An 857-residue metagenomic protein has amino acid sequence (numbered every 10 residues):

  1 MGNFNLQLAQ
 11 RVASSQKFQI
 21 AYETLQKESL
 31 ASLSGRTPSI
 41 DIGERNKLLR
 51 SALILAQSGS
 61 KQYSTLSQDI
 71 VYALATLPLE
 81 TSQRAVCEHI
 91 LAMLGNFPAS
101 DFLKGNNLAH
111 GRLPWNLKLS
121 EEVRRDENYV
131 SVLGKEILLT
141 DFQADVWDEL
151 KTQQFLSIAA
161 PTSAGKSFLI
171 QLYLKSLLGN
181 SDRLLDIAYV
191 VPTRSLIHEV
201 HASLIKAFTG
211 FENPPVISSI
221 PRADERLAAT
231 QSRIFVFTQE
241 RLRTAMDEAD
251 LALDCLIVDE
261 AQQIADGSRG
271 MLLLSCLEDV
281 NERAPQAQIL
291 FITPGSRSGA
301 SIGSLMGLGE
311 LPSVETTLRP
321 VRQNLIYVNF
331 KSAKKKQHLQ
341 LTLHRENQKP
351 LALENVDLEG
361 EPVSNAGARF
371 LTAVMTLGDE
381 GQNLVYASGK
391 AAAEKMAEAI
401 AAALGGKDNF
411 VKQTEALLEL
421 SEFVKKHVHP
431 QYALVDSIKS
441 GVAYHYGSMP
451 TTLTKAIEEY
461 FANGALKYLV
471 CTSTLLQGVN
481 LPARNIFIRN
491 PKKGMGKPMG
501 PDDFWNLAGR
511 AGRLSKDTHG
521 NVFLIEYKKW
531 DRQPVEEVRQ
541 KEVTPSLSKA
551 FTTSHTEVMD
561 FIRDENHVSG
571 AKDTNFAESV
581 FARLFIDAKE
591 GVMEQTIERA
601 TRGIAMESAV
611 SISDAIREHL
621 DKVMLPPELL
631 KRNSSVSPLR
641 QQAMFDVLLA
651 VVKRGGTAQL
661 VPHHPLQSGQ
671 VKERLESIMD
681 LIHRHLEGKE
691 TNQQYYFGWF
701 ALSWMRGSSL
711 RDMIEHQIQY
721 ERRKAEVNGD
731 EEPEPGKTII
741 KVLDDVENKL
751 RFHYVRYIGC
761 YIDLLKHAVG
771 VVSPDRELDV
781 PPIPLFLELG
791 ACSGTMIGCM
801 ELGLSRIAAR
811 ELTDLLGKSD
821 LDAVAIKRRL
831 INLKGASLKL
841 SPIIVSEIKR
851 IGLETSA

Functional and structural regions predicted by a protein language model:
R11-P98, V568-I604, R617-A857: C-terminal accessory/interaction regions of large nucleic acid-associated machines
K118-Y129, F142, D148, S157 (+4 more regions): Conserved C-terminal RecA-like helicase domain
K135-T152: N-terminal pre-P-loop "Q-motif" helix
E149-F155, G165-D182, E278-V280: Walker A/P-loop NTP-binding motif
R226, A287-A399: Conserved interdomain linker/interface between the two RecA-like ATPase lobes of SF2 helicase motors
Q239-L242, M246-I289: SF2 helicase catalytic motif II
R283-A287, L481, N485, P491-V543: Conserved segment of the helicase C-terminal RecA-like domain
I302-G303, G309-R322, F330-L339, L343-Q348 (+8 more regions): C-terminal helicase lobe
